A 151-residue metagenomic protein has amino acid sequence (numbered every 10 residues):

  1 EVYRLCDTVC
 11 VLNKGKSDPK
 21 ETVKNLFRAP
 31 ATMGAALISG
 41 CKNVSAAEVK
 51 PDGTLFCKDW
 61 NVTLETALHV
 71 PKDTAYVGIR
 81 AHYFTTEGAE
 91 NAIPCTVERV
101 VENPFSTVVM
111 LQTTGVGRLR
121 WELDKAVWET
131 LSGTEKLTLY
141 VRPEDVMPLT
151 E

Functional and structural regions predicted by a protein language model:
E1-V62: Internal alpha/beta loop-helix hairpins
K42-V44, G53-E151: Non-catalytic connector elements of ABC transporters
